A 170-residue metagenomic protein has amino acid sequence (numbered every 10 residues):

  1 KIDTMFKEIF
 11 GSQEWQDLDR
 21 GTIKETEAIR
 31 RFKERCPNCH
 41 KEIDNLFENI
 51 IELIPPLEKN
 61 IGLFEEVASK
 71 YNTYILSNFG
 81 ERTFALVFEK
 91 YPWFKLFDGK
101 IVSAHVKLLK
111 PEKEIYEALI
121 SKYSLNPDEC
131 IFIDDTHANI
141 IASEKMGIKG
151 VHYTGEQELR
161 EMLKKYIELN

Functional and structural regions predicted by a protein language model:
K1-E58, G62, S69, G80-T83 (+1 more regions): N-terminal helical cap/lid subdomain that shapes the substrate entry/recognition surface in HAD-like hydrolases
G62-E65, S69, S121, I141: Surface-exposed alpha-helical segments enriched in charged/polar residues
K70-N72, I148: A generic structural motif
T73-Y74, C130: Generic beta-sheet signal
G80-E81, F88-N170: Asp-based, Mg2+/Mn2+-dependent phosphohydrolase catalytic module
